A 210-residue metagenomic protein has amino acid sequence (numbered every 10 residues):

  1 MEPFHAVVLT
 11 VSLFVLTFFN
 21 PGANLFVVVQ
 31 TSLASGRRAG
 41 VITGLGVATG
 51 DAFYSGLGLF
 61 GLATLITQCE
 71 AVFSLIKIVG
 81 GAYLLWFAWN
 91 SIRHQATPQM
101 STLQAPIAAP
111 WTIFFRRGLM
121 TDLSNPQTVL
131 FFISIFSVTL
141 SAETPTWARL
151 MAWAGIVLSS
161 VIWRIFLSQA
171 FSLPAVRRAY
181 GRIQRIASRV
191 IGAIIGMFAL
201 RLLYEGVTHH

Functional and structural regions predicted by a protein language model:
E2-S74, S134-I156: Juxtamembrane transmembrane-helix termini in multi-pass membrane transport proteins
P3-V7, P110-F115, T128, T146-L150 (+1 more regions): Primarily residues marking transmembrane-helix entry/exit sites
V8-L13, A82-L85, R116-M120, M151 (+1 more regions): Short alpha-helical transmembrane interface motifs in multi-pass membrane proteins
N24, G50-L62, L84-N90, T128-V129 (+3 more regions): Alpha-helical transmembrane segments and their lipid-water interface positions in multi-pass membrane proteins
Q68-Q99, G155-L167, R178-H210: Selective transmembrane alpha-helices of multi-pass membrane proteins
R93-W111: Flexible cytoplasmic inter-helical loops of multi-pass small-molecule transporters
L173-R177: Short, flexible, glycine-rich and Lys/Arg-enriched loop motifs at helix boundaries that contact anionic partners
